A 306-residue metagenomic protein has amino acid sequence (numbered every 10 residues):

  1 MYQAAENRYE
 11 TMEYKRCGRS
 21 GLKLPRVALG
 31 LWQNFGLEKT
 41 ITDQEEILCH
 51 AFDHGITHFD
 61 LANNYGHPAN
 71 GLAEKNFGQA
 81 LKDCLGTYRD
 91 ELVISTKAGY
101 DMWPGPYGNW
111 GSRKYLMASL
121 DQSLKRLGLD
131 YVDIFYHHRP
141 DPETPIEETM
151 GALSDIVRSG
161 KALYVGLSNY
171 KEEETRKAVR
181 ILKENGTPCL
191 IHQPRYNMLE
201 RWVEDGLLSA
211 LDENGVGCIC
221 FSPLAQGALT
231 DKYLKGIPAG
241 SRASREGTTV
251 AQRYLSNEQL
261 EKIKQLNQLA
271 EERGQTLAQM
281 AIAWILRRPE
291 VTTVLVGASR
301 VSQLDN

Functional and structural regions predicted by a protein language model:
M1-L92: N-terminal binding-site loop/beta-alpha segment at the start of enzyme catalytic domains that lines or forms
Y2-E6, T11, P142-N306: Beta/alpha (TIM)-barrel catalytic core signal, keyed to glycine-rich beta->alpha loops juxtaposed to Asp/Glu that bind
C17, L29, Q44, A51 (+13 more regions): Conserved, mostly hydrophobic/aromatic
G18-G36, S95-G108, Y131, Y136: N-terminal small/glycine-rich loop or linker at the start of catalytic domains across soluble metabolic enzymes
E38-F52, G111-L127, T175-V179: Short, acidic/polar
K39-D43, A69-L72, N76, Y107-Y115 (+2 more regions): Alpha-helix N-cap and loop-to-helix initiation/capping positions
H67, D101-Y107, L229, D305: A short acidic, helix-capping loop that chelates divalent metal ions and anchors anionic groups
L85, D121-D130, G274: Phosphate/pyrophosphate-binding loops at sites that engage ATP/ADP/AMP, CoA/4′-phosphopantetheine, polyphosphate
